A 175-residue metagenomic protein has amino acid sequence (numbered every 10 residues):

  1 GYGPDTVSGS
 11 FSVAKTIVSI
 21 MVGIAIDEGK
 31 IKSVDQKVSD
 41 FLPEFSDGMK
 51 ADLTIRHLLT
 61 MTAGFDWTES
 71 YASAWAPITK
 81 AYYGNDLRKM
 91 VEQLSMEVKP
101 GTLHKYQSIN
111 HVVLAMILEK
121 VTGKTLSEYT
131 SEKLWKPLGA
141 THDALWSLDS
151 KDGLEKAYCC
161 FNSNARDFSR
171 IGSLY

Functional and structural regions predicted by a protein language model:
G1-Y2, G139: A short, well-structured edge-of-sheet supersecondary motif
G3-D5, V13, K50: Extracytoplasmic
G3-D5, Y71-S73, L94-P100, N110-V112 (+1 more regions): Flexible glycine/proline-enriched surface loops and loop-helix/loop-strand junctions
S8-V34, L58, L114-L118, I171: Active-site SXXK
G9, E28-D66, Q93-S95, V121-Y158 (+1 more regions): Active-site helix/loop module of the DD-peptidase/beta-lactamase fold, centered on the serine-lysine SxxK catalytic
F11, H104-Y106: Catalytic tyrosine of NAD(P)H-dependent dehydrogenase/reductases that use a Tyr as the general acid/base
A74-E92: Amphipathic alpha-helical interface segments
N110-I117, A157-Y175: Active-site-proximal alpha-helical segments within enzyme catalytic domains
